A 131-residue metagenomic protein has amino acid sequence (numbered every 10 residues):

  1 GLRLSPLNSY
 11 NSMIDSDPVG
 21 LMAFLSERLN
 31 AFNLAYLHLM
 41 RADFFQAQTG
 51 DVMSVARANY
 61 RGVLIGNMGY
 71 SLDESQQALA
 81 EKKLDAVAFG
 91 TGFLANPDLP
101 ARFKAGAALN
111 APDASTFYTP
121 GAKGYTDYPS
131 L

Functional and structural regions predicted by a protein language model:
G1-L131: Flavin-dependent oxidoreductase catalytic cores
